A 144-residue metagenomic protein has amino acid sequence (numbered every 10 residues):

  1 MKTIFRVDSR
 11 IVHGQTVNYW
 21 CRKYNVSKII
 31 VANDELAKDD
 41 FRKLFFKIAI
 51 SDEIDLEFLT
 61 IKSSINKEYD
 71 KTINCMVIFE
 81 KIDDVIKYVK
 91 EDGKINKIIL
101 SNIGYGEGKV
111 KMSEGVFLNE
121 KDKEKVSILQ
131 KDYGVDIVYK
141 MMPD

Functional and structural regions predicted by a protein language model:
M1-I50: Long, hydrophobic N-terminal alpha-helical segment
M1-K2, N25-S27, T72-N74, G93-I95 (+1 more regions): Short coil/turn connectors at secondary-structure junctions
F5-V7, V31, E57-L59, I98-L100 (+1 more regions): General beta-strand structural signal in soluble alpha/beta enzymes
S9-H13, L56, K121: Short secondary-structure boundary/capping elements
Y24, D34-A37, D52-I61, C75 (+3 more regions): Extended, low-hydrophobicity, polar/charged segments
K43-I48, Y88, I128-L129: Short, aromatic/basic amphipathic alpha-helical patches
L59-N102: Ordered, amphipathic secondary-structure segments that act as subunit-interaction surfaces in large macromolecular
I82-D83, E91-D144: Glycine-rich, aromatic-bearing surface loops/beta-hairpins
